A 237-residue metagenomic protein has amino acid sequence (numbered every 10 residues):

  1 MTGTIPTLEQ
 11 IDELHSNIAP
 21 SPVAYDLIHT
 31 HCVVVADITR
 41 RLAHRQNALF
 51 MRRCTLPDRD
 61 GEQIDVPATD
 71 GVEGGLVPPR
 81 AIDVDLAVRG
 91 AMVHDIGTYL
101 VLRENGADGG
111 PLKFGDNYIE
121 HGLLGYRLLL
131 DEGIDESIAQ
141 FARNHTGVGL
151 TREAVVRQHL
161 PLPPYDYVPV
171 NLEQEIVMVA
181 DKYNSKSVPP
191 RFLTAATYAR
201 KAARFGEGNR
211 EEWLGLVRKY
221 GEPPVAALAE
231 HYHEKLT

Functional and structural regions predicted by a protein language model:
M1-N117: Acidic/His-rich, divalent-metal-binding segments that scaffold phosphate/diphosphate chemistry
T4, L8-I11, D135, A195 (+1 more regions): Alpha-helix initiation and N-capping motif
L49-R59, P189-F205: Short alpha-helical "patches" and their helix-cap loops
R59-D70, G90, G149-L150, A199-E212: Short, mixed-charge aromatic SLiMs
P79-A199: Divalent metal-dependent catalytic cores for phosphoryl transfer on phosphate-bearing substrates
F205-T237: Charged phosphate-binding loop/patch that engages nucleotide di/tri-phosphates or the phosphate backbone of nucleic
